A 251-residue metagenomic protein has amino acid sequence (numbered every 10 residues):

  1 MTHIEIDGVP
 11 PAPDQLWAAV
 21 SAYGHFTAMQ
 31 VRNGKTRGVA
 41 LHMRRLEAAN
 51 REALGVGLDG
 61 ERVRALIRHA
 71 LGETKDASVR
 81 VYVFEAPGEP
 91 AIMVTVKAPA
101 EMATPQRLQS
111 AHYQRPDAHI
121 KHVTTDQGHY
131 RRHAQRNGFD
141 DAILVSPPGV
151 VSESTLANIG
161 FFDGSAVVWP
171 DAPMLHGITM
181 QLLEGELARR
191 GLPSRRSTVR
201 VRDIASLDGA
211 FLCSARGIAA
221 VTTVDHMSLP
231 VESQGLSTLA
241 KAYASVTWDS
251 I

Functional and structural regions predicted by a protein language model:
M1-H69, F84-I251: Helix-start/capping segments and mature chain N-termini
L71-S78, N137: Short secondary-structure junctions
V81: Phosphate/pyrophosphate-binding loop motifs in nucleotide- or prenyl diphosphate-using proteins
